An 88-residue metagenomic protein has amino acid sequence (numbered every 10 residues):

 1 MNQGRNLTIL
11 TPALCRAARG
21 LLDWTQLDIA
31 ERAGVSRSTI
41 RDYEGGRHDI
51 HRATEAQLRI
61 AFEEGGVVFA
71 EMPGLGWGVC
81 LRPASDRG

Functional and structural regions predicted by a protein language model:
M1-L10: A detector for short, charged/polar N-terminal pre-domain segments
N6, G20, G45, A84-G88: Secreted/extracellular ectodomain signature
A13-D28, Q57, A84: Short basic helix-loop element that most often maps to the first helix and adjoining turn of HTH DNA-binding modules
A17, E31, D42: DNA-binding alpha-helical recognition surfaces that contact promoter or target DNA
G34-I50: Recognition helix of helix-turn-helix/homeodomain-like DNA-binding domains that insert into the DNA major groove
A53-A70: DNA major-groove recognition helix of helix-turn-helix/homeodomain DNA-binding modules
V67-G88: Helix-turn-helix/homeodomain-like alpha-helical modules used for DNA recognition and transcription-factor dimerization
